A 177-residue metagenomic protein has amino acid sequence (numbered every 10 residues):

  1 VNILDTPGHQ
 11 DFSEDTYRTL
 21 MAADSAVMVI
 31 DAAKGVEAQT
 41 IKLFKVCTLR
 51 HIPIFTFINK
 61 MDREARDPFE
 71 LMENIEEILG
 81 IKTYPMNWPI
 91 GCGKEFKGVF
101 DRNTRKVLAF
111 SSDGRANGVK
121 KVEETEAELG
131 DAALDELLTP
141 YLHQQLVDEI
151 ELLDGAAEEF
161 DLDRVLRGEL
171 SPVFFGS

Functional and structural regions predicted by a protein language model:
V1-F12: Switch II (G3) loop of P-loop NTPases
V1-N2, D24-S25, I52-P53: Loop/turn-to-beta-strand initiation segments
I3, V29, F57: Generic enzyme active-site microenvironment
S13-A33: Inter-motif core of Ras-like GTPase G domains
A32-S177: P-loop NTPase catalytic nucleotide-binding module
